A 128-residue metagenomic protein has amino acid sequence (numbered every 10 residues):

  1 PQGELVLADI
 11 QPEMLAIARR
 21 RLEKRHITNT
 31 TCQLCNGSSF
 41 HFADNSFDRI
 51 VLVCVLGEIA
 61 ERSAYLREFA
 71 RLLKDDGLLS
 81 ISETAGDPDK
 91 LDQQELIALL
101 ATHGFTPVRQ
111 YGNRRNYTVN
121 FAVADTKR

Functional and structural regions predicted by a protein language model:
P1-S39: Class I SAM-dependent methyltransferase SAM/SAH-binding core
E4, I10-Q11, R62, V108-Y111: Glycine-rich phosphate-binding loops of nucleotide-dependent enzymes
C35-I50: A short acidic, Gly/Pro-enriched loop at the edge of an enzyme's catalytic core that lines a small-molecule cofactor
V53-L56: Residues lining the SAM
S63-L78: A short glycine-rich, Lys/Arg-flanked "PGG" loop and its adjoining helix->strand segment in the class I
L78-F105, R109: Conserved class I S-adenosyl-L-methionine
H103-V108, G112-R128: Core SAM-dependent methyltransferase catalytic element
